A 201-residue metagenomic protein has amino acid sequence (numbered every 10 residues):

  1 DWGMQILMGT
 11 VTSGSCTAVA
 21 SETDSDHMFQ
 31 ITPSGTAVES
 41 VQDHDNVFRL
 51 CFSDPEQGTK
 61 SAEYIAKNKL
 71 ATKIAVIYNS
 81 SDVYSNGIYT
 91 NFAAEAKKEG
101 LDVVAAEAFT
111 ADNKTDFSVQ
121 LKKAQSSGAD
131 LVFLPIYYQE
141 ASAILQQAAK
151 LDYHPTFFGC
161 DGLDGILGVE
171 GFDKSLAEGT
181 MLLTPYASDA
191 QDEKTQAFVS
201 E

Functional and structural regions predicted by a protein language model:
D1-Q5, E63-K67, T115-G128: Short, well-structured alpha-helical segments in soluble
D1-V41, L50, F109-F117, S142: Beta-alpha junction/loop-to-helix N-cap segments that form part of ligand/metal-binding clefts
W2-V11, I31-P33, A75-Y78, G128-Y138 (+2 more regions): Periplasmic-binding protein-like
S13-D24, D116-K122, S127-L151: Hydrophobic alpha-helical
D26-E63, L182-A187: Extracellular glycoside hydrolase catalytic/binding regions
N46-A108, L131: An alpha-beta-alpha
L50-K73, N86-I88, K114-S118, A141-S142 (+2 more regions): Hydrophobic alpha-helical segments within soluble ligand-binding/sensing domains
L145-E201: Extracellular/periplasmic periplasmic-binding protein-like sensory domains
